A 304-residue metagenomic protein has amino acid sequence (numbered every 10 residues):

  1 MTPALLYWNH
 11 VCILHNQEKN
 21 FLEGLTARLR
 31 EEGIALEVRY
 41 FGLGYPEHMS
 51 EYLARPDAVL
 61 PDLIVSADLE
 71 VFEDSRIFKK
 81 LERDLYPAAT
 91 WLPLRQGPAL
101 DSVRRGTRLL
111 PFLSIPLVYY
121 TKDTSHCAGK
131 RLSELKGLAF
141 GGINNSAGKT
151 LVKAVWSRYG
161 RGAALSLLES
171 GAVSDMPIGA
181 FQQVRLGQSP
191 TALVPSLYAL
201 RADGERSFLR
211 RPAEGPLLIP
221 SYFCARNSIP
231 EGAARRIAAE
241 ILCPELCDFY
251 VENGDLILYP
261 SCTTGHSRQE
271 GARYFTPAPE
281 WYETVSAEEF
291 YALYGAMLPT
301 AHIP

Functional and structural regions predicted by a protein language model:
M1-D74: Early extracytoplasmic/lumenal segment of secretory-pathway proteins
G24-R30, Y119-H126, R131-S174: Ligand-binding cleft/hinge of the Venus flytrap
H48-Y52, G179-Q183, A234: Short, hydrophobic alpha-helical packing/hinge segments within bilobed ligand-binding/sensory domains
D57-A58, L109-L113, R185-L186, P216-L217 (+1 more regions): Extracellular/periplasmic catalytic domains that process cell-envelope and extracellular macromolecules
P61-D62, F78-L117: A structural signal for short loop-to-beta-strand junctions that line the ligand-binding cleft of periplasmic/secreted
V71, A154-R210: Ligand-binding pocket segment of bilobal, Venus flytrap-like solute-binding proteins
L117-S125, L218-G232, F249-N253: A bilobed periplasmic-binding-protein/Venus flytrap-type ligand-binding module shared by bacterial periplasmic
G232, E240-P304: Extracellular/periplasmic juxtamembrane helices and adjacent flexible linkers that interface with membrane partners
